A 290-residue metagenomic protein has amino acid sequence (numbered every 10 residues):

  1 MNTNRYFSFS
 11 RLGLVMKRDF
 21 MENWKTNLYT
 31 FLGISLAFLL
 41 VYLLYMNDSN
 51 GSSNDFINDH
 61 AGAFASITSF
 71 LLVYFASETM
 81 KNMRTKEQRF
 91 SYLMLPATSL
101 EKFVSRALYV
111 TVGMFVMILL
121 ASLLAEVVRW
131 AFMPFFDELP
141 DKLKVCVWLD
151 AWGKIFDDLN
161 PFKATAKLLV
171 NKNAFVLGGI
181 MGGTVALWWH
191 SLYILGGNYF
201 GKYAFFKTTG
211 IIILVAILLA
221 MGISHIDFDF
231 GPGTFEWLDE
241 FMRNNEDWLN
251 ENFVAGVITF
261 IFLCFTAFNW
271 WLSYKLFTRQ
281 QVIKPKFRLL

Functional and structural regions predicted by a protein language model:
M1-F90, S99-L290: Hydrophobic alpha-helical transmembrane segments of membrane proteins
